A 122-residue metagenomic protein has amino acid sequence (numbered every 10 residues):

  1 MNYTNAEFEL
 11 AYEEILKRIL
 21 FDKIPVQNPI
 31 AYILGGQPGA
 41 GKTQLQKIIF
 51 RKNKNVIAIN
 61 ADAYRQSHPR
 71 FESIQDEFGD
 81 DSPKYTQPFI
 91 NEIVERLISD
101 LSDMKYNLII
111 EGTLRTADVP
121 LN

Functional and structural regions predicted by a protein language model:
M1-K23: N-terminal pre-Walker A segment at the start of P-loop NTPase domains
F21-P29, L101-S102: Phosphate-binding P-loop
Y32-I33: Short hydrophobic/aromatic beta-strand immediately N-terminal to the Walker A/P-loop
Q37-P38: The conserved Walker
K42: Conserved lysine of the Walker
L45: Hydrophobic positions on the alpha1 helix immediately C-terminal to the Walker A/P-loop
I48: Active-site signature of alpha/beta-hydrolase-fold catalytic machinery across serine- and Asp/Cys-nucleophile hydrolases
K54-N122: Conserved nucleotide-sensing/catalytic segment adjacent to the nucleotide-binding pocket in NTP-handling enzymes
